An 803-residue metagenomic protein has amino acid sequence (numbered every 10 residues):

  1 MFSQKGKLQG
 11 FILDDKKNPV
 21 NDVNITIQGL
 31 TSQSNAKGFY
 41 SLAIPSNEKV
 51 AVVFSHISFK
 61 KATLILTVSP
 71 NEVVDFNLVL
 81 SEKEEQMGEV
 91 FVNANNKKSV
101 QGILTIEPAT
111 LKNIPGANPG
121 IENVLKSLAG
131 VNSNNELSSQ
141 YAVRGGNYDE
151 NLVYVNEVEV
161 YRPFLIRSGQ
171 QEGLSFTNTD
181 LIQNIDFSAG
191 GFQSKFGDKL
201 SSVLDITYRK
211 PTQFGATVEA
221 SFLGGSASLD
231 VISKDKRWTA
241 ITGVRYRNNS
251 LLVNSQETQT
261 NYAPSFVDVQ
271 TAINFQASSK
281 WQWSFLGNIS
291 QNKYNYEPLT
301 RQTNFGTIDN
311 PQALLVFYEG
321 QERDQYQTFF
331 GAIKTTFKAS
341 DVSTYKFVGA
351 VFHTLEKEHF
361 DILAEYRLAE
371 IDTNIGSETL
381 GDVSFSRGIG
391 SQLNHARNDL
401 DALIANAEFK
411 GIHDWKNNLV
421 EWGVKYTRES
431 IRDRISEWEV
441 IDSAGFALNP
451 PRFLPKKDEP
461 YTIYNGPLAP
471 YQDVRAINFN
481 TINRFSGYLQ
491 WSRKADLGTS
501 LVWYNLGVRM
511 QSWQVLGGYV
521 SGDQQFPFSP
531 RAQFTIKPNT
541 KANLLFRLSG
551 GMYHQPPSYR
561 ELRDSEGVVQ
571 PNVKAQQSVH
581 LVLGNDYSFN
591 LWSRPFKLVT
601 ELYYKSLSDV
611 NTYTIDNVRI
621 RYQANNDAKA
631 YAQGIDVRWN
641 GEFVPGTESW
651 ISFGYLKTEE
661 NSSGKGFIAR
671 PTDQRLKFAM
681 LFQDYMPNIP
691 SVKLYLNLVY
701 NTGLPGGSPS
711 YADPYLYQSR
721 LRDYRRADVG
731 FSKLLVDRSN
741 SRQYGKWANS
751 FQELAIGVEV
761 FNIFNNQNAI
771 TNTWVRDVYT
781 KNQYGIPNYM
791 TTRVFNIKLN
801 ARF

Functional and structural regions predicted by a protein language model:
L13-K16, N24, S55-F59, S69-I114 (+3 more regions): Short, acidic, small-residue-rich periplasmic hinge/interaction motif at the N-terminus of Gram-negative outer-membrane
K60, N96-F192, V203, R209: Periplasmic N-terminal accessory/gating domains of Gram-negative outer-membrane beta-barrel systems
K199, R237-N254, F266, R301 (+10 more regions): Surface-exposed extracellular loop regions of Gram-negative outer-membrane beta-barrel proteins
T217, L223-Y246, Q259-P298, E322-F347 (+2 more regions): Transmembrane beta-barrel wall of Gram-negative outer-membrane proteins
K346-A350, K357, R547, A575-Q633 (+1 more regions): Membrane-embedded beta-barrel scaffold of Gram-negative outer-membrane proteins
A402-I404, K425, D473-K605: Structural signature of Gram-negative outer-membrane beta-barrels, strongest in the C-terminal barrel of TonB-dependent
A495-V502, Y604-S606, N625-S708, N800-R802: Gram-negative outer-membrane beta-barrel transporters
G646-S649, V699-P709, K733-F803: C-terminal beta-signal and adjacent terminal beta-strands/loops of Gram-negative outer-membrane beta-barrel proteins
